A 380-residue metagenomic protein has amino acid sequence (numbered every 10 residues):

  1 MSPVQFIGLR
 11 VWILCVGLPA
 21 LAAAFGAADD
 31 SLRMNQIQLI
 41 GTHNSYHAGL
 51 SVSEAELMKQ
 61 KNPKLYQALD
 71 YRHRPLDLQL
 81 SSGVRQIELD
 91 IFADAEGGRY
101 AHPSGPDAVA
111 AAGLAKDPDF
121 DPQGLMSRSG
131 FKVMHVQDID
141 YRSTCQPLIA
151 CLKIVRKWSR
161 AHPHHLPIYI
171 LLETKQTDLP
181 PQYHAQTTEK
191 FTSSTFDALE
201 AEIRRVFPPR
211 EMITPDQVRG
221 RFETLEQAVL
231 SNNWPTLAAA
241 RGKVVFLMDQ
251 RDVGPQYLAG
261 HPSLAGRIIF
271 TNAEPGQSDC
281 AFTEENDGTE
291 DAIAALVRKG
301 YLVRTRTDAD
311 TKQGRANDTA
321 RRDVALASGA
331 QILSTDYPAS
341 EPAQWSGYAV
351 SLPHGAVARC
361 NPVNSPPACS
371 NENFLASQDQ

Functional and structural regions predicted by a protein language model:
M1-G8: N-terminal secretory signal peptides that target proteins for export/translocation
G8-A22: Bacterial N-terminal signal peptides
A24-Q380: Catalytic cores of phosphodiester-bond hydrolases, prominently lipid phosphodiesterases
